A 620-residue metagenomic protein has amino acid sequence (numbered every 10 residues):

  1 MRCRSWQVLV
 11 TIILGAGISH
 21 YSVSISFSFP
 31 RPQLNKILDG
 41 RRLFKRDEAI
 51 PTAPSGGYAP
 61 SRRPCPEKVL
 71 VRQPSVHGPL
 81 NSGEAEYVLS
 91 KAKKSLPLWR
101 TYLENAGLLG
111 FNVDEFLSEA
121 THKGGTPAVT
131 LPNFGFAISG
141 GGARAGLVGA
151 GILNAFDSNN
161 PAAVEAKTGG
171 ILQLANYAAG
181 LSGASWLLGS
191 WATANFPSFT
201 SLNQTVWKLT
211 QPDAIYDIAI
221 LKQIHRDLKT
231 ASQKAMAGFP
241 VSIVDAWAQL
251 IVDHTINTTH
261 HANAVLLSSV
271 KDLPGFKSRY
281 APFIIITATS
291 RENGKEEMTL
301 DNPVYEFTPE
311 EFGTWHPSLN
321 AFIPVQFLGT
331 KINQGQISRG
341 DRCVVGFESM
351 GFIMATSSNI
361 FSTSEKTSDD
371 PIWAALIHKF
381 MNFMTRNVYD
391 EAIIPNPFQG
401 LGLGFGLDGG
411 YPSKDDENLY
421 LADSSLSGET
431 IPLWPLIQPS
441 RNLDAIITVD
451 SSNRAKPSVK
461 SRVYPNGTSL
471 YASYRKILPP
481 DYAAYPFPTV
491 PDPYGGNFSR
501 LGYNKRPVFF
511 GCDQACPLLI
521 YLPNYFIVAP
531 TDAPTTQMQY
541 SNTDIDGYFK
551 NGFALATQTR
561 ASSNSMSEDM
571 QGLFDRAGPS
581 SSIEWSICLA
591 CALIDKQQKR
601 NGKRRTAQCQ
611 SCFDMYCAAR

Functional and structural regions predicted by a protein language model:
M1-I37, R41: Fungal secretory targeting signals
M1-S5, N160-A163, I171: Helix-loop boundary elements of multi-pass alpha-helical membrane proteins
I25-I138, G142, N160-E165: Signal-peptide-cleavage-adjacent N-terminal segments of secreted and extracellular proteins
G135, S139, A143-G149, S158-N160 (+6 more regions): Patatin-like phospholipase A catalytic core
I152: Active-site nucleophile-adjacent alpha helix/oxyanion-hole segment immediately C-terminal to the catalytic cysteine
A163-V164, A175, L443: Local beta-strand N-terminus motif with an aromatic residue
F199-N203, P457-A515: Acidic, Ser/Thr-rich peripheral helices and adjacent loops at domain boundaries
E417-Y420, S424-A472, K476, P480: C-terminal structured subdomain/cap of oxidoreductase catalytic cores
